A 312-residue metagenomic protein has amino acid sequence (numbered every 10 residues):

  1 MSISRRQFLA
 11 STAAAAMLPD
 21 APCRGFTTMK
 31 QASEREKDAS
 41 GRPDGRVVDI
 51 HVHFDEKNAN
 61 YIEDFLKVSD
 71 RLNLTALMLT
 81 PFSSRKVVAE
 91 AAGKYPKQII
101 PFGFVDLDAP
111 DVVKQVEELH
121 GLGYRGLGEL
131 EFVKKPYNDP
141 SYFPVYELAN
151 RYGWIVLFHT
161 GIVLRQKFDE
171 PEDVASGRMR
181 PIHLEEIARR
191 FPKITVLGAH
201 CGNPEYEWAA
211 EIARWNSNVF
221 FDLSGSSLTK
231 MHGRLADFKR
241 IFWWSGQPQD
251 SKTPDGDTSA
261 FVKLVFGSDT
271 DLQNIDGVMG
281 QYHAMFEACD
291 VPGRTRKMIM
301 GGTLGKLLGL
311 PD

Functional and structural regions predicted by a protein language model:
S2-I50, A59, E63-A76, S251-V265 (+1 more regions): Mid-to-C-terminal alpha-helical segments outside catalytic/metal-binding sites
T28-Q31, K37, G126, D139-V265: Catalytic pocket-lining loop regions of alpha/beta-barrel enzymes, especially the amidohydrolase/enolase/GH5 lineages
D38-D44, R71, P96-Q98, V163-E170 (+2 more regions): Active-site gating loops and adjacent loop-to-helix segments of metal-dependent hydrolytic enzymes
V47-V52, D64-K86, I99-F104, R125-E129: Divalent metal-dependent hydrolysis catalytic cores, especially in the metallo-beta-lactamase
I50-F54, T80-F82, G103-L107, G128-F132 (+4 more regions): A cross-domain feature marking catalytic cores of carbohydrate-active enzymes and several ubiquitous metabolic/repair
D55-N58, S83-V87, D108-D111, P136 (+4 more regions): Active-site environment of divalent metal-dependent phosphoester hydrolases
N58-L66, A109-L119: Short, acidic/polar
